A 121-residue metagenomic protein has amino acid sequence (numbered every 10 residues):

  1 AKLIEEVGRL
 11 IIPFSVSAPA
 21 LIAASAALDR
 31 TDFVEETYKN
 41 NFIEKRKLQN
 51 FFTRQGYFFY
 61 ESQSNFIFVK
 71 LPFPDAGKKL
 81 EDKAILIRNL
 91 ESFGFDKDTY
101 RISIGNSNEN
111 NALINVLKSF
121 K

Functional and structural regions predicted by a protein language model:
A1-F52, Y57-F58: PLP-dependent aminotransferase class I/II
P13, I87-E91: Short beta-strand/turn micro-motifs at beta-sheet edges
F42, R46, N50-K83: Conserved PLP-binding catalytic core of the aspartate aminotransferase-like
D82-K83, S92-K121: PLP-dependent enzyme catalytic core of the Aspartate aminotransferase-like
